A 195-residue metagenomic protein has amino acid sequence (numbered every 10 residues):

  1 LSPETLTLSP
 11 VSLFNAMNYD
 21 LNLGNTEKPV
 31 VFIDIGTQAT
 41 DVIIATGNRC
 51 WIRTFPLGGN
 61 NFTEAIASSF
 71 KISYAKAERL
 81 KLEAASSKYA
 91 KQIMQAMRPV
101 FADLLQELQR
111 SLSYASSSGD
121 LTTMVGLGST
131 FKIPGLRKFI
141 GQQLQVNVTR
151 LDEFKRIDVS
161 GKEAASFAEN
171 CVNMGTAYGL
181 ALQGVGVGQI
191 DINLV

Functional and structural regions predicted by a protein language model:
L1-V195: Hydrophobic/aromatic-enriched cytosolic interaction surfaces used to assemble or bind macromolecules
